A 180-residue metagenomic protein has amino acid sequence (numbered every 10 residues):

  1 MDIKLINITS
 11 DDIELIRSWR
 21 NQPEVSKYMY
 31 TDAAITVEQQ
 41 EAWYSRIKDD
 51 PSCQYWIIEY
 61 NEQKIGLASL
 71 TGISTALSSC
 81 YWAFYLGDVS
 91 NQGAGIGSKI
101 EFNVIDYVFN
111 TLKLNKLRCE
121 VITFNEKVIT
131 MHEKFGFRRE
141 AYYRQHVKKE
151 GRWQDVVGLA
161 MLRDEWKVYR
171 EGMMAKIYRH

Functional and structural regions predicted by a protein language model:
M1-L15, Y55, N61-H180: Acyl-donor (CoA/ACP) binding surface of acyl/acetyltransferases
I16-R17, V25, Q40, W82: Hydrophobic pocket/interface hotspot
R20: Residues forming the ATP-binding cleft of Hanks-type serine/threonine protein kinase domains
E24, P51-S52, R152: Residue-level recognition of short, well-ordered coil/turn positions that link secondary-structure elements
E24-A42: Conserved GNAT-fold acetyl-CoA-binding loop/helix
Y28, Y55-W56: Short N-terminal amphipathic alpha-helices
I35-E38, I47-D49, L86-G87, A175-K176: Juxtamembrane/interface motifs at transmembrane-helix termini
R46-S52, F137: Short loop/turn motifs at secondary-structure junctions and domain boundaries
